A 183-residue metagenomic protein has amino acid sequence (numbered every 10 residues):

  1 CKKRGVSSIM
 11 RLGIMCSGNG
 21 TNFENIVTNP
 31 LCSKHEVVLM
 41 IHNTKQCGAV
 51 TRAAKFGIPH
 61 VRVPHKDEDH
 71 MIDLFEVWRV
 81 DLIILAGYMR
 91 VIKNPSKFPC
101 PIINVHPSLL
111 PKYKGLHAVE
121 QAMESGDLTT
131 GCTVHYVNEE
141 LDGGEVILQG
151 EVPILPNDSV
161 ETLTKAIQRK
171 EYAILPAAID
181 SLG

Functional and structural regions predicted by a protein language model:
K3-G183: One-carbon transfer enzymes
